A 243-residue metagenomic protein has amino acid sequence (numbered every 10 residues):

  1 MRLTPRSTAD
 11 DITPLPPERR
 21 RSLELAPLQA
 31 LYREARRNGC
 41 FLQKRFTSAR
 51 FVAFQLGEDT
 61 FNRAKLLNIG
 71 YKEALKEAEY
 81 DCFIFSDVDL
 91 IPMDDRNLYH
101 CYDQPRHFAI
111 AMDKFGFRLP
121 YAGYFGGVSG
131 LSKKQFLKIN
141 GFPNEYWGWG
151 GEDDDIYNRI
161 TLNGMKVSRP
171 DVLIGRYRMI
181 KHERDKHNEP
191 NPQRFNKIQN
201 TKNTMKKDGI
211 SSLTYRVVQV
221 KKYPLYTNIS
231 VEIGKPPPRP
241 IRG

Functional and structural regions predicted by a protein language model:
M1-E34, N38-L42, E145-G148, D154-G243: C-terminal catalytic/acceptor-binding lobe
R50-E58: Short beta-strand/loop segment that forms part of the nucleotide-sugar
Q55, D113, G234-P236: Generic structural motif
N62-L67, Y71-A78, C82-S86, L90-N196 (+1 more regions): Conserved catalytic core of nucleotide-sugar-dependent glycosyltransferases
